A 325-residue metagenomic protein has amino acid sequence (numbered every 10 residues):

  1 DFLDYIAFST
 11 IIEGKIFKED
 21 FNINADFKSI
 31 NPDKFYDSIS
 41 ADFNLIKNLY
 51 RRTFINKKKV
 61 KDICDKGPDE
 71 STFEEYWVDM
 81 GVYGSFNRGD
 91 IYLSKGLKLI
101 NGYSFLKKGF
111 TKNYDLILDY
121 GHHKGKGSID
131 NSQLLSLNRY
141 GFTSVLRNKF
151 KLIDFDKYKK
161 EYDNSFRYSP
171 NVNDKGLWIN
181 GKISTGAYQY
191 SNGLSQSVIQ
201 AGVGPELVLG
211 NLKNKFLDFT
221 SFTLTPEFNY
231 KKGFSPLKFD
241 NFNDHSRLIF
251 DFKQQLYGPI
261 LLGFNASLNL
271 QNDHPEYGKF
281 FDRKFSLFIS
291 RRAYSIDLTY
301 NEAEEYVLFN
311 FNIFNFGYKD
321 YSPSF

Functional and structural regions predicted by a protein language model:
D1-F325: Long, low-hydrophobicity, solvent-exposed regions enriched in small/turn-prone and acidic residues
